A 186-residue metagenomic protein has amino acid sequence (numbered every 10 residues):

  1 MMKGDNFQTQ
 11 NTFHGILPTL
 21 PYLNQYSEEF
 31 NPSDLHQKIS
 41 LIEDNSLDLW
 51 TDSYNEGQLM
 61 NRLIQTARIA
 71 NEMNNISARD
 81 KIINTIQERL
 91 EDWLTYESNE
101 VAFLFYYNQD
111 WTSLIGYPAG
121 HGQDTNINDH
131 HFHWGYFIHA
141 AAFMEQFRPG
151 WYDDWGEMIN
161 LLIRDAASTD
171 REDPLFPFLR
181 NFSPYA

Functional and structural regions predicted by a protein language model:
M1-H131, I159-I163, T169-A186: Ser/Thr/Asn(+Pro)-rich, low-complexity disordered segments
A70-S77, M144-D154: Inter-helical turn/loop segments and adjacent helix faces that build the functional surface of alpha-helical bundle
